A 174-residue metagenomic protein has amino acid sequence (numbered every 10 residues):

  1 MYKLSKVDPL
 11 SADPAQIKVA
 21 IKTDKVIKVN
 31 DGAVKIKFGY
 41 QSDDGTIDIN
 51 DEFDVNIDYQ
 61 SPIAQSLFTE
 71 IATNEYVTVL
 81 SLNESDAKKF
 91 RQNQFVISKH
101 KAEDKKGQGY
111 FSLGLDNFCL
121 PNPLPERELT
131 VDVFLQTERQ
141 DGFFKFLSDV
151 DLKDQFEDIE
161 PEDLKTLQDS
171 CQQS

Functional and structural regions predicted by a protein language model:
M1-S5: Membrane-interface motif at the C-terminal end of an N-terminal transmembrane signal
K6-T23, D31-A33: Contiguous beta-strand segments within globular domains
P14, P62, P121-P125: Proline-rich intrinsically disordered, low-complexity coils
Q16-K22, K35-K37, V79, Y110-S112 (+2 more regions): Ordered hydrophobic segments in well-structured contexts
V19, I27, D51, V55 (+5 more regions): Hydrophobic transmembrane signal anchors and adjacent membrane-proximal interface regions, especially in viral
K22-V26, Q41-S42, G114-P121: Short, flexible beta-strand-to-coil junctions
K28-G109, L113: Structured domain cores in non-transmembrane regions
K105-S174: Glycine-rich, aromatic-bearing surface loops/beta-hairpins
